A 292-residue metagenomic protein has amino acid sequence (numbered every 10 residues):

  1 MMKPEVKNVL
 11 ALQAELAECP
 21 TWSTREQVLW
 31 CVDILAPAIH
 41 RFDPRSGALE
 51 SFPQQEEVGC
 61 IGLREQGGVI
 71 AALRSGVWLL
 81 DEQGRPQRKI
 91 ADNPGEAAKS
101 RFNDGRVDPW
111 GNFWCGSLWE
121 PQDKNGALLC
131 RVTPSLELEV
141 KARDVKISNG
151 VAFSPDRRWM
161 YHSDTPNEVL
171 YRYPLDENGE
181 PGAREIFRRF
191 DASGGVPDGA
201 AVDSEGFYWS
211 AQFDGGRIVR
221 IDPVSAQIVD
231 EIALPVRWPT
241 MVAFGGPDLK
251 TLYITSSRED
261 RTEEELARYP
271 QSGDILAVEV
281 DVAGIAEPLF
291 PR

Functional and structural regions predicted by a protein language model:
E5-A11, G47-P53, R88-G95, L136-R143 (+2 more regions): A short beta-strand motif characteristic of beta-propeller blades
L12-E26, Q54-L73, E96-N112, K141-W159 (+2 more regions): Beta-rich, blade/repeat-based domains predominating in secreted/periplasmic proteins but also intracellular
S23-T24, L29-L35, V69-S75, F113-D123 (+3 more regions): Conserved beta-strand positions in repeat-built beta-propeller and related beta-rich domains
A38-H40, G76-W78, A127-C130, V169-Y171 (+2 more regions): A short loop-to-beta-strand structural motif that recurs across blades of beta-propeller domains
P86-K141: Hydrophobic alpha-helical segments and helix pairs
Y173-E180, P223, V280-I285: Short loop/turn segments immediately following beta-strands, especially the blade-tip and inter-blade linker loops
P181, R189-A226: Loop/turn-rich, solvent-exposed surfaces of beta-rich toroidal or solenoidal domains
A243-R292: Blade-level signature of beta-propeller repeat domains, shared across WD40, Kelch, NHL, RCC1 and BNR/Asp-box propellers
